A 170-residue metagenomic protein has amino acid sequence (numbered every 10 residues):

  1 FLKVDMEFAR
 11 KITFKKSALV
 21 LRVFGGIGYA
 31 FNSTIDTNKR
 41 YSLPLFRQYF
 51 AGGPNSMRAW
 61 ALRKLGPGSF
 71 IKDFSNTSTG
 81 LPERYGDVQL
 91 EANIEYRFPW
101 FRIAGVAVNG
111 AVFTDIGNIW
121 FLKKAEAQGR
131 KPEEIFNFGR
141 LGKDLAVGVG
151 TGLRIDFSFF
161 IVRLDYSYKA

Functional and structural regions predicted by a protein language model:
F1-G105, V112-I116, W120-G129, E134: C-terminal outer-membrane beta-barrel translocator/porin domains of Gram-negative envelope proteins and their
M6-F8, V108, V149, V162: One face of beta-strands
Q48-P54, R58-A59, K123-A170: C-terminal beta-signal and terminal closure region of outer-membrane beta-barrel proteins
Y85-Q89, F101-A107, K143-V147, R154-S158: A structural signal for short secondary-structure junctions
